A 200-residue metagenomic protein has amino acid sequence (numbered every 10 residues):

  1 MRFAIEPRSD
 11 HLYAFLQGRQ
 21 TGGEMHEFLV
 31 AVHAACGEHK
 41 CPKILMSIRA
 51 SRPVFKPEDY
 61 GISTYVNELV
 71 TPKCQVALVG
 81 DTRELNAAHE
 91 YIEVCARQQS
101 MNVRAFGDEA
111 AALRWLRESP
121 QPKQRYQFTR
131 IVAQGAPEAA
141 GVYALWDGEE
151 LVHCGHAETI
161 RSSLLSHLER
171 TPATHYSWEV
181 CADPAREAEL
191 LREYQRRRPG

Functional and structural regions predicted by a protein language model:
M1-P120: Amphipathic, Lys/Arg-enriched alpha-helical "gate/interface" segment within cytosolic domains that mediates
L12, Y143, T174: A broad, low-specificity signal marking well-ordered, structured residues that form hydrophobic/aromatic
K40-C41, P72, G148-E150, E169-A173: Short glycine/proline-enriched coil/turn segments at helix->beta-strand junctions
V79, F106-D108, F128-I131, E179-C181: Conserved beta-strand termini and adjacent loop/short-helix elements that scaffold enzyme active sites in alpha/beta
A96-A105, L151-H153, T174-C181: A short, exposed loop/beta-hairpin motif centered on an aromatic-Gly-Thr core
L113, R117-E169, C181-Q195: GIY-YIG nuclease catalytic motif and its immediate N-terminal context
P199-G200: Coupling/hinge elements of helicase-like and P-loop NTPase modules
